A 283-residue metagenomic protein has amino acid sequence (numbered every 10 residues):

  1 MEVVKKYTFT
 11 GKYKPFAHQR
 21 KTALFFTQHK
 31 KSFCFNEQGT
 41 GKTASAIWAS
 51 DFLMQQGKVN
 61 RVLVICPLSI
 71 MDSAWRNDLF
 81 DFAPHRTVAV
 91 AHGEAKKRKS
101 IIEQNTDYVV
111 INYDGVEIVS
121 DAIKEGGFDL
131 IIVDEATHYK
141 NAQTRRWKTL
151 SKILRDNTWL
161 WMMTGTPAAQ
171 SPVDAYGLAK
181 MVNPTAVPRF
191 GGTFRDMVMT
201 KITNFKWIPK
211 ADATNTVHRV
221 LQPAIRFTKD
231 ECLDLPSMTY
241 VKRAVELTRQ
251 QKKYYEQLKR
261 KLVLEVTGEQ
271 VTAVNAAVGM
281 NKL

Functional and structural regions predicted by a protein language model:
E2-F35: Conserved pre-motif I regulatory segment
H29-A49: Walker A/P-loop
S45, K58-D81, A169-D174: Conserved Walker A/P-loop ATP-binding site and its immediately adjacent core in helicase/helicase-like ATPase domains
R61, L130, H138, W147-C232: Conserved P-loop NTPase motor "coupling/switch" region that bridges the ATPase
S69, A89-R98, Y113-I118, K140-Q143: Conserved helicase motor
I70-E94, V182-T185: Conserved helix-turn-beta segment of the N-terminal RecA-like "Helicase ATP-binding" lobe in SF1/SF2 helicases
A95-F128: Conserved helix/coil segment N-terminal to the catalytic DExD/H
T203, F227-K282: Inter-lobe connector of SF1/SF2 helicase motors
